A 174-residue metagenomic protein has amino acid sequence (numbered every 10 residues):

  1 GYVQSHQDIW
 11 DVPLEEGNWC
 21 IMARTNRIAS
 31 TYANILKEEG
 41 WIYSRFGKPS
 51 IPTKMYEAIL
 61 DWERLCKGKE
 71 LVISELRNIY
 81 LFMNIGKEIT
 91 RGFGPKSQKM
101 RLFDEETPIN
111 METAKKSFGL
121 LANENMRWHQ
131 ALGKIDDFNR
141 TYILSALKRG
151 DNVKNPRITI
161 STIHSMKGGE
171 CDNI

Functional and structural regions predicted by a protein language model:
G1-I174: The feature marks helicase ATPase cores and/or their adjacent C-terminal helical subdomains in SF1/SF2/AAA+ helicases
